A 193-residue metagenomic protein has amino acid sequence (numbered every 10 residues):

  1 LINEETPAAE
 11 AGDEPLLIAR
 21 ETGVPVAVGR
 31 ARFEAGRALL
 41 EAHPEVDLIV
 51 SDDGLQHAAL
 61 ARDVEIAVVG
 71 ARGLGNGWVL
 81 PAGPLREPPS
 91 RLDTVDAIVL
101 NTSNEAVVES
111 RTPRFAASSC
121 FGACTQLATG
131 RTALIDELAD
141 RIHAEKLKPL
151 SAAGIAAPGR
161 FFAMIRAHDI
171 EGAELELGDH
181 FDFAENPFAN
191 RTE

Functional and structural regions predicted by a protein language model:
L1-R114: Phosphate/Mg2+-binding loops and adjacent switch elements in nucleotide/diphosphate-handling enzyme cores
E41-D47, A144-E145, T192-E193: Glycine-rich phosphate-binding loop signature in dinucleotide/nucleotide-binding domains
L74-T192: C-terminal accessory "lid"/substrate-recognition subdomains
